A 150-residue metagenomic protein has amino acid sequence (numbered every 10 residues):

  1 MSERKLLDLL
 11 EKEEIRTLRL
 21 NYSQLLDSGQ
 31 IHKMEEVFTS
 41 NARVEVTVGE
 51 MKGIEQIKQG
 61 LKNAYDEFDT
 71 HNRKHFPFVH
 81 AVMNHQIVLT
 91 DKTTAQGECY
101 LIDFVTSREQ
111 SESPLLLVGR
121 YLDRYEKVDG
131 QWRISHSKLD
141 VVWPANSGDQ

Functional and structural regions predicted by a protein language model:
M1-Q24, S28, H32, E36: Short, low-complexity N-terminal intrinsically disordered segments enriched in polar/charged residues
E3, R73-Q150: A beta-strand edge to alpha-helix "cap/lid" segment located at domain peripheries
L6-L7, R19, A42, N72 (+1 more regions): Residue-level detector of alpha-helix boundaries and kinks
L10, G49-K52, S113: A structural signal for alpha-helical segments
Q24, T47, S111, L115: Short, charged/polar micro-motifs that form catalytic or ligand-binding hotspots
I31-I102: A solvent-exposed, acidic/Ser-Thr-rich amphipathic alpha-helical stretch
